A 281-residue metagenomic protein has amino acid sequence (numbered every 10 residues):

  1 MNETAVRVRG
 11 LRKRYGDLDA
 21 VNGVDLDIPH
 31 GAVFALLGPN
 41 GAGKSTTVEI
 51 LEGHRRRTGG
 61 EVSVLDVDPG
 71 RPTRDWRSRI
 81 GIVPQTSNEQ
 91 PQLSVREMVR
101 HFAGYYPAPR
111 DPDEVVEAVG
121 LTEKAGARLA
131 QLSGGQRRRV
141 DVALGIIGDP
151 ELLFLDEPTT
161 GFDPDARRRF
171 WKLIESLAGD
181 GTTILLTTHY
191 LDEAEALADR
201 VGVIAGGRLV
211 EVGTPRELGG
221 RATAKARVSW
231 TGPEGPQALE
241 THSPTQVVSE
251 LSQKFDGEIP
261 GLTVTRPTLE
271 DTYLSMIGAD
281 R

Functional and structural regions predicted by a protein language model:
E3-V8, K13-L186, L191-A205, E211: ABC transporter nucleotide-binding domains
E217-R281: Short, charged/small-residue-rich alpha-helical element at the C-terminal edge of ABC transporter nucleotide-binding
